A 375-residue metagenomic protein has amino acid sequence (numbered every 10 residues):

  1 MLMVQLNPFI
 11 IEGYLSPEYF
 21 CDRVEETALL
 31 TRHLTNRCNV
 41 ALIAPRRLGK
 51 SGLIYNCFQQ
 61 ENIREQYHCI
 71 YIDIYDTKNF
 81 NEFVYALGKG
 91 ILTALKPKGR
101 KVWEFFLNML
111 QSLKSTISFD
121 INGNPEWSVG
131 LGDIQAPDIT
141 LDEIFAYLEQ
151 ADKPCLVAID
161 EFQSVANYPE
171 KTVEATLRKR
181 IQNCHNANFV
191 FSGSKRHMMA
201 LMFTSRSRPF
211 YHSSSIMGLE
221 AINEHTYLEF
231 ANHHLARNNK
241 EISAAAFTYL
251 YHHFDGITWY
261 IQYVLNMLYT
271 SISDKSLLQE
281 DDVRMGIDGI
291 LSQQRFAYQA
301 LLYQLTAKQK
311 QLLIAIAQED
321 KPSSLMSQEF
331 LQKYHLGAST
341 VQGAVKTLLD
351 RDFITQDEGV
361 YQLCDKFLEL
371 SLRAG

Functional and structural regions predicted by a protein language model:
M1-V40, P45, T355: A short, basic N-terminal segment
L2-N7, S292, F296-G375: C-terminal leucine-rich, beta-strand-based interaction scaffolds used for sensing/assembly
L34-T35, Q163, D255, Y269 (+1 more regions): Short, locally clustered residues in the helix-turn-helix/winged-helix DNA-binding domain
C38-N39, A44-L48, G52-L156: P-loop NTPase nucleotide-binding core
W127-R196, T204: Conserved Walker B catalytic segment
L201-H252, K275-S276: Helix-loop-helix "sensor" segment of P-loop NTPases
F247-H253, W259-S273, Q311-I314, K346: C-terminal helical "lid" of AAA+/P-loop NTPase domains
S271-Q293: Conserved C-terminal helix/linker of AAA+ ATPases
